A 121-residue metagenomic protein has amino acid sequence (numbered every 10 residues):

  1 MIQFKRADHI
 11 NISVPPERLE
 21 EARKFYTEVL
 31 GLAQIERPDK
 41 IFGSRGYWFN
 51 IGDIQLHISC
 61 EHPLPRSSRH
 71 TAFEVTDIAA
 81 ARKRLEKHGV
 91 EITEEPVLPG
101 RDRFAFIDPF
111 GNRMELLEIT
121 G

Functional and structural regions predicted by a protein language model:
M1-K5, H88-G121: Vicinal oxygen chelate
M1-R23, R69-T71: N-terminal beta-strand motif that seeds the catalytic metal site of vicinal oxygen chelate
I12-I54: Core segments of cupin and vicinal oxygen chelate
Q34-E36, L56-I58, E91-E94: A short linear hydrophobic-aromatic micro-motif
I41-R45, P65-S67, L98-D102: Short acidic/glycine-enriched loop/turn segments that link adjacent beta-strands
G46, Q55, A72, R103-F104: Short hydrophobic/aromatic beta-strand element in the GNAT-like acyltransferase core that lines or flanks the acyl-donor
I54-L56, N112: Short acidic/polar mixed-charge low-complexity motifs
S67-L85: Mid-chain, well-packed structural core segment of small domains
